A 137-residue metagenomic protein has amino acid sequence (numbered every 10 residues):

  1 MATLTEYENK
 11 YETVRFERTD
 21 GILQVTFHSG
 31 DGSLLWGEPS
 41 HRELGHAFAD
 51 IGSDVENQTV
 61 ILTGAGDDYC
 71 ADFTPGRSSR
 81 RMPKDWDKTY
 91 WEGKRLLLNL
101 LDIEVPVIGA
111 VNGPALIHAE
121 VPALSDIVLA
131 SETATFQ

Functional and structural regions predicted by a protein language model:
M1-T63: Conserved CoA-thioester-binding segment of acyl-CoA-metabolizing enzymes
D20-I22, D67, A134: Beta-strand-connecting loop/turn residues
G32, E56, T63-L98: Glycine- (often His-adjacent) and acidic-residue-rich active-site loop that binds/positions the CoA thioester
W36-G37, F73, V111: Short, flexible helix/strand-to-coil boundary loops that buttress conserved ligand/catalytic motifs in alpha/beta
P39, E43, E92, N99: Charged catalytic carboxylate motif
P39-S40, T74-S78, P122-S125: Short, glycine/charged-enriched secondary-structure capping and boundary segments
K94-Q137: Glycine-rich beta-to-alpha active-site loop
